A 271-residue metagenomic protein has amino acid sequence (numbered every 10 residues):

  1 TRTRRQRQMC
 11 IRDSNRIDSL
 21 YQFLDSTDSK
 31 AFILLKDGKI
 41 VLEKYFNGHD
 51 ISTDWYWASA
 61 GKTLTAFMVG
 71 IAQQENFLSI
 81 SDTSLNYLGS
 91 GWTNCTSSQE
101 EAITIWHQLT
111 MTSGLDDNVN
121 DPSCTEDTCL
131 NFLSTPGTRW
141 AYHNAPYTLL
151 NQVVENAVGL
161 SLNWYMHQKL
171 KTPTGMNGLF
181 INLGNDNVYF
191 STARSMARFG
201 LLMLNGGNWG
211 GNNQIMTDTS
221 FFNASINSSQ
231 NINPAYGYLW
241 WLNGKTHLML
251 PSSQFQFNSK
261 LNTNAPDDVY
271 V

Functional and structural regions predicted by a protein language model:
T1-I11: Single conserved hydrophobic/aromatic residue that forms the stacking wall/gate of nucleotide- or nucleobase-binding
L20-H49: A short, well-structured edge-of-sheet supersecondary motif
G38, W55-S81, Q108, L150-V154 (+1 more regions): Active-site SXXK
I51-S52, G114-F190: Catalytic-site signature segments of enzymes, centered on catalytic residues
E75-S113, L160-T192: Active-site helix/loop module of the DD-peptidase/beta-lactamase fold, centered on the serine-lysine SxxK catalytic
N76-I80, V154-M166, G207-T217: Structural helix-adjacent loops and short alpha-helical linkers that scaffold large soluble proteins
G175-V271: Penicillin-binding protein/beta-lactamase superfamily catalytic region
